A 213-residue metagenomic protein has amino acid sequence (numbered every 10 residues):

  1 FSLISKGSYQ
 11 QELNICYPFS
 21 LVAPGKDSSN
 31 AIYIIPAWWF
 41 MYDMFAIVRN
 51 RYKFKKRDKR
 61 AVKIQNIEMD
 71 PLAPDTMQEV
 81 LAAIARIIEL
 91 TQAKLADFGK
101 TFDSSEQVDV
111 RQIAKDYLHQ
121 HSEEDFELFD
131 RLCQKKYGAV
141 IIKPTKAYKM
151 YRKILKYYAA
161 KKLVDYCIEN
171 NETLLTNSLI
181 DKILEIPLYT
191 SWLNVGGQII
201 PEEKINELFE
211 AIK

Functional and structural regions predicted by a protein language model:
F1-Q92: Glycine-rich hexapeptide-repeat left-handed beta-helix
D75, A93-Q120: An accessory alpha-helical subdomain
Y117, C133-K143, K149: Extended, polar/charged low-complexity intrinsically disordered and coiled-coil segments in eukaryotic
E123-F126: ATP-dependent kinase catalytic cores of phosphoinositide-metabolizing enzymes and PI3K-like protein kinases
K146-A147, K156-A159: N-terminal leader/transition segments
A159, L163-C167, L179: Mixed-charge, low-complexity segments
T176-K213: C-terminal amphipathic alpha-helical interaction region
